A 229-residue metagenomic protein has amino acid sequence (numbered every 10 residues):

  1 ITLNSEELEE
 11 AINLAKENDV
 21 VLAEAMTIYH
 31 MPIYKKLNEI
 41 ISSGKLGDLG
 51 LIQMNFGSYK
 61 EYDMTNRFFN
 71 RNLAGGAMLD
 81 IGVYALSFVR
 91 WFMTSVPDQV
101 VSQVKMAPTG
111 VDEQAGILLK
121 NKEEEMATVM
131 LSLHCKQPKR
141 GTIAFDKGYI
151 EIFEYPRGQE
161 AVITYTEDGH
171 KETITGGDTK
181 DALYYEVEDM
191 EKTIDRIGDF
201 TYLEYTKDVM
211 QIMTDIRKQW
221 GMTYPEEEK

Functional and structural regions predicted by a protein language model:
I1-Y29, G44: Beta-strand-loop-alpha-helix segment that lines the small-molecule cofactor/substrate pocket of alpha/beta enzymes
L8, Y34, A85-L86, G158-A161 (+2 more regions): A general structural signal for well-ordered alpha-helical segments in protein cores
E10, P32, K36-I40, S87-F88 (+4 more regions): Alpha-helical elements of Rossmann-like donor-binding domains used by nucleotide-donor carbohydrate transfer enzymes
M26-Y29, N55-K60, M106, L133 (+1 more regions): Short, flexible active-site-adjacent loop segments at beta-strand->alpha-helix junctions, enriched in small/polar
I28-V100: Predominantly a Rossmann-like dinucleotide-binding segment in NAD(P)-dependent oxidoreductases
S87-Q159, G177, V187-I197, K229: Contiguous beta-strand/loop segments that form the cofactor/metal-binding neighborhood of enzyme cores
K122, D189-K229: C-terminal helix-rich "cap/oligomerization" subdomain common to oxidoreductases
G169-K180: C-terminal "lid/loop" region of Rossmann-like NAD(P)-dependent oxidoreductases
